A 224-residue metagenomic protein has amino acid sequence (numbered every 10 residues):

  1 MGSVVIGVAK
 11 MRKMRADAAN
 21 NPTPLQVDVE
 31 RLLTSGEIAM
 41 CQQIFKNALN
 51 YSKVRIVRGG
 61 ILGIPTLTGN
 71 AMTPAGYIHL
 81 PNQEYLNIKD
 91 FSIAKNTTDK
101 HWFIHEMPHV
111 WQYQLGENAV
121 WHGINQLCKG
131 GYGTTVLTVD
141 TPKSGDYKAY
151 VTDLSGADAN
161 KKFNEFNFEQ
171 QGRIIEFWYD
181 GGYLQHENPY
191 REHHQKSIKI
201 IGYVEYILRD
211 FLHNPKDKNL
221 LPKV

Functional and structural regions predicted by a protein language model:
M1-R15, L220-V224: N-terminal low-structure segments adjacent to metalloprotease catalytic domains across cellular compartments
A9-V27: Acidic/histidine-rich, surface-exposed loop or edge segments in extracytoplasmic proteins
L25-Y77: Auxiliary, metal-adjacent structural segments of Zn-dependent hydrolase domains
G36-E37, Q42, L49, A75 (+1 more regions): Metalloprotease/metallohydrolase-associated module, dominated by Zn2+-dependent proteases
G59-G63, I78, E84-L86, P108 (+2 more regions): Short, solvent-exposed loop/turn segments at secondary-structure junctions
G69-N70, I78-E106, A159-N164: Short pre-active-site segment immediately N-terminal to the catalytic Zn-binding motif
E106-L127: Catalytic Zn2+-binding segment of zinc metalloproteases
